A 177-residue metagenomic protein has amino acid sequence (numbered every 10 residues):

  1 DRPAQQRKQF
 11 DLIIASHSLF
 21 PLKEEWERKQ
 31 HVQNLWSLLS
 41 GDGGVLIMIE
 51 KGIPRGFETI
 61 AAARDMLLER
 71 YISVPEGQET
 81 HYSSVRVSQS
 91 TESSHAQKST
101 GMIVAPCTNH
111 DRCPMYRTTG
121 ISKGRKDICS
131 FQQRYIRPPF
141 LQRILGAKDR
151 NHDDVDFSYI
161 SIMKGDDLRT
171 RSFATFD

Functional and structural regions predicted by a protein language model:
D1-R7: S-adenosyl-L-methionine
Q9-W26: A short SAM/SAH-binding and catalytic strip from SAM-dependent methyltransferases
F20, I53-P54, G165-D167: Conserved beta-strand elements of beta-rich interaction domains across eukaryotes, especially beta-propellers
P21-L35, T59: A short, conserved alpha-helix within the catalytic core of class I
L39-G52, M102-A105: Conserved beta-strand signature within the Rossmann-like core of class I S-adenosyl-L-methionine
M48-E69, M115: Conserved class I S-adenosyl-L-methionine
P75-S83, K98-D111, D127-L145: Conserved S-adenosyl-L-methionine
S88-E92, C113-D177: C-terminal lobe and adjacent flexible extensions of AdoMet/dcAdoMet transferase-like proteins
